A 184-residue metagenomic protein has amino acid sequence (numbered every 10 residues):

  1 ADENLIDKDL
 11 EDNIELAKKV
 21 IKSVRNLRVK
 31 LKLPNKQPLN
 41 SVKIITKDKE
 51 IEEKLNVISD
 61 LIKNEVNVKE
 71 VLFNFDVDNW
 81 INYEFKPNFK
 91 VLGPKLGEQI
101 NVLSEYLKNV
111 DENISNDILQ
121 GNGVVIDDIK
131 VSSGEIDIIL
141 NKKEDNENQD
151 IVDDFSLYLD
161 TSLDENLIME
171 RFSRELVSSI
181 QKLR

Functional and structural regions predicted by a protein language model:
A1-R184: Feature 926 captures the class I aminoacyl-tRNA synthetase adenylation module centered on the KMSKS loop
